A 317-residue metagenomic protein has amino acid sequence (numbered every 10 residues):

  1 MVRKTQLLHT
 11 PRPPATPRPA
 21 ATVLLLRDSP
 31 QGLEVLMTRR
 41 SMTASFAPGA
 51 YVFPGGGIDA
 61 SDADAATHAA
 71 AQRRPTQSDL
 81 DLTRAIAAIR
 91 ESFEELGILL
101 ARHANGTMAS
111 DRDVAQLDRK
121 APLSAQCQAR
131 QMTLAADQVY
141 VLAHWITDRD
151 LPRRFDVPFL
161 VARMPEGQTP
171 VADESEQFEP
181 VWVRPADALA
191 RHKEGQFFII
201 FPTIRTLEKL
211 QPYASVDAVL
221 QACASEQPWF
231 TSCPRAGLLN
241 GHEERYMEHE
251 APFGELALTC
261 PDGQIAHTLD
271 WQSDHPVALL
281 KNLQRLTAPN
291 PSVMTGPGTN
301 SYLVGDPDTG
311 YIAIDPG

Functional and structural regions predicted by a protein language model:
M1-D274, A278: N-terminal leader/linker segments that precede catalytic domains of diphosphate-processing enzymes
P276-G317: Conserved beta-strand hairpin/beta-sheet module of binuclear metal-dependent hydrolase folds, prominently
